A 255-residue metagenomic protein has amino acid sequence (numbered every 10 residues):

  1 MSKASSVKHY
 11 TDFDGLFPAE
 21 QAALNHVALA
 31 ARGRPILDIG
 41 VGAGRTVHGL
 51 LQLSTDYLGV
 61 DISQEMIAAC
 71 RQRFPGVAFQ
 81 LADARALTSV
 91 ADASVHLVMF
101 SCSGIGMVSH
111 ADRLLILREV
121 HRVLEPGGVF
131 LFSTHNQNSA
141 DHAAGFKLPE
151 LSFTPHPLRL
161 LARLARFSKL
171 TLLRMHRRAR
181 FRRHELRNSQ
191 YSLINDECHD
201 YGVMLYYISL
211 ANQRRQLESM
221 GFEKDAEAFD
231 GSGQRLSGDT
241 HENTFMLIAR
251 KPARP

Functional and structural regions predicted by a protein language model:
M1-R32, R45, G49, E242: Conserved class I S-adenosyl-L-methionine
G33-G40: Conserved class I S-adenosyl-L-methionine
G44-A86: Class I SAM-dependent methyltransferase SAM/SAH-binding core
T88-L97: A short acidic, Gly/Pro-enriched loop at the edge of an enzyme's catalytic core that lines a small-molecule cofactor
L114-P126: A short glycine-rich, Lys/Arg-flanked "PGG" loop and its adjoining helix->strand segment in the class I
L131-K169: Conserved class I S-adenosyl-L-methionine
M204-G221: Short alpha-helix
L236-P255: Core SAM-dependent methyltransferase catalytic element
